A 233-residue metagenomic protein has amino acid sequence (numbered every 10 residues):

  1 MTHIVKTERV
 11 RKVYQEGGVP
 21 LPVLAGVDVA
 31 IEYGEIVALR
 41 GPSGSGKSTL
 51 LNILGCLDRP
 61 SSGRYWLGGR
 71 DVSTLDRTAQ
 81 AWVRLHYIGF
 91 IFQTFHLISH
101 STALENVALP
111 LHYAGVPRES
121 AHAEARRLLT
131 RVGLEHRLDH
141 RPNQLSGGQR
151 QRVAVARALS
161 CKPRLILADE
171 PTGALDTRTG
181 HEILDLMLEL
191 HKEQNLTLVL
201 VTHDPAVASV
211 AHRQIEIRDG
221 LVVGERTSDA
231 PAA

Functional and structural regions predicted by a protein language model:
M1-V13, V223-A233: ABC-family P-loop ATPase nucleotide-binding domain
H3-I217: ABC family nucleotide-binding domain
Q214-R226: H-loop (His-switch) and adjacent beta-strand-loop-beta switch element of ABC-type ATPase nucleotide-binding domains
